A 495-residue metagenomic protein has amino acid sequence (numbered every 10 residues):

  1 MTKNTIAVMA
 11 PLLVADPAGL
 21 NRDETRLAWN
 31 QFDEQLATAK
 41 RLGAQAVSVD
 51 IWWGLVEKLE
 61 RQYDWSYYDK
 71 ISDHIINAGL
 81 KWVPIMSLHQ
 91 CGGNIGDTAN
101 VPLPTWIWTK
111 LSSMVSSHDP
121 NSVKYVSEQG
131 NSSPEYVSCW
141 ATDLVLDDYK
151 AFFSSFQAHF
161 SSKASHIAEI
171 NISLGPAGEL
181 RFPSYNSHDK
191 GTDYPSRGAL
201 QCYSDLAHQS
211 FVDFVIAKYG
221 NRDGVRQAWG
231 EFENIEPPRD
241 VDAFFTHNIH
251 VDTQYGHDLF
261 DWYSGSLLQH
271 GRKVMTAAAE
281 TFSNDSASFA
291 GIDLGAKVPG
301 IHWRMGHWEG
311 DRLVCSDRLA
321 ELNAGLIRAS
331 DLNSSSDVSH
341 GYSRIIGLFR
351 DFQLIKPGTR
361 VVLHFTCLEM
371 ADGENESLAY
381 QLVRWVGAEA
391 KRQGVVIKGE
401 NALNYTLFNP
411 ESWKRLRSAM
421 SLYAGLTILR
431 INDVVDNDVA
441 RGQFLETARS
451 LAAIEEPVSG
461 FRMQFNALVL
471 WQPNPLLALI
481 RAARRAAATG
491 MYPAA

Functional and structural regions predicted by a protein language model:
M1-A39, Q45, D50: Boundary/entry segment of secreted carbohydrate-active catalytic domains
T2-I6, G43-Q45, I76-W82, A164-A168 (+5 more regions): Short, well-ordered coil/turn segments that N-cap beta-strands
P11-R26, D50-W65, G130-K150, T253-Q269 (+4 more regions): The substrate-binding groove and active-site-proximal loops of carbohydrate-active enzymes, especially glycoside
Q31-S122, D147-A164, A168, T281-F282: Aromatic-lined substrate-binding rim segments of carbohydrate-active enzymes
F32-A39, Y68-D73, K150-Q157, G271-A279 (+3 more regions): Generic structural signal for well-ordered alpha-helices, preferentially at hydrophobic/aromatic core positions
V56-K58, Q90-G96, P176-P183, W303-H307 (+2 more regions): Short catalytic/ligand-binding loop motif for oxyanion handling, primarily in non-cytosolic enzymes, centered on
V83-C91, G341-L479, R484: Substrate-binding cleft of secreted/luminal carbohydrate-active enzymes
L111-L354: Polysaccharide-binding and catalytic clefts of secreted carbohydrate-active enzymes
